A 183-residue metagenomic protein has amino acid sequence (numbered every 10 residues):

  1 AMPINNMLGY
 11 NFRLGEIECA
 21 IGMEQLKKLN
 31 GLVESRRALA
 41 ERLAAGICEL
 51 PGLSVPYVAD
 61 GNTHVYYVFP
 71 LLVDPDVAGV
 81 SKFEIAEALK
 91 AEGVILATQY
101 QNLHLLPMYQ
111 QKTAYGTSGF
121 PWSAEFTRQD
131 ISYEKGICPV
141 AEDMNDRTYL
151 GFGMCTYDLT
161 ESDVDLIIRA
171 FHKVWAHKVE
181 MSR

Functional and structural regions predicted by a protein language model:
A1-R183: PLP-dependent aminotransferase class I/II
